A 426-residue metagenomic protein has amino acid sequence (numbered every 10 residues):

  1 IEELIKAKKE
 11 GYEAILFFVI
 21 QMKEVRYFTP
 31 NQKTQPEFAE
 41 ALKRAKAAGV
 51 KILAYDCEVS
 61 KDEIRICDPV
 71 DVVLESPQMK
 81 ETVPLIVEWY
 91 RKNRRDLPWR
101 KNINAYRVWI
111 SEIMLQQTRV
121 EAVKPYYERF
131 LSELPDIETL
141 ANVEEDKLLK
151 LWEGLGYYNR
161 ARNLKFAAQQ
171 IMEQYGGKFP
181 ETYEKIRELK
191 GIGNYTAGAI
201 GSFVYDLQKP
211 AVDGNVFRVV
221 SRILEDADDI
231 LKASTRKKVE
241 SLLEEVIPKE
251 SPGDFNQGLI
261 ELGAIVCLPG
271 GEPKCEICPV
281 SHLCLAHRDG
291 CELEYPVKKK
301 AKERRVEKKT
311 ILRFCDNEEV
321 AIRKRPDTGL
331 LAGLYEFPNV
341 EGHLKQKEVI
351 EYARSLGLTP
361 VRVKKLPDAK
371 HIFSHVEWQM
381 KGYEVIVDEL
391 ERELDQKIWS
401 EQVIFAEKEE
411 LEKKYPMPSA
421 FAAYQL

Functional and structural regions predicted by a protein language model:
I1-T34, D56: Nucleic-acid nuclease catalytic cores
A14, I52, P360-V363: Hydrophobic anchor at the start of a short beta-strand that flanks the dinucleotide cofactor-binding loop
L16-F18, A54, F314, I322: Structural beta-sheet core signal
Q35-E63: N-terminal intrinsically disordered, cationic/polar leader segments that include organellar targeting peptides
P36, V73-D96, K101, A264-L426: Intrinsically disordered, low-complexity, charged terminal extensions of DNA damage-control enzymes
V59-V73: C-terminal edge-of-domain segments
W89, N93-E276, V280-L285, D289 (+1 more regions): Catalytic cores of DNA base-excision repair glycosylases
